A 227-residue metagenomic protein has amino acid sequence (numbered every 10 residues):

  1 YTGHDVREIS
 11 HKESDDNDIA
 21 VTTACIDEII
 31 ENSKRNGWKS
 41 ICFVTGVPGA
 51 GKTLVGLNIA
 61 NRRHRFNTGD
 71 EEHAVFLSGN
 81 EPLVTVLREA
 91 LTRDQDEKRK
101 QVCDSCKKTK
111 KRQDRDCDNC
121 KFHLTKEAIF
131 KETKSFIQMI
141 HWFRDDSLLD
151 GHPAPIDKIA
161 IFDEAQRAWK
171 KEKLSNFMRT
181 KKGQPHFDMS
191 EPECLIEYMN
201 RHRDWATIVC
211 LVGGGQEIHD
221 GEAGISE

Functional and structural regions predicted by a protein language model:
S10-A20, D27-I30, T45-A50, L54-V55 (+6 more regions): Conserved helicase motor core of SF1/SF2 NTP-dependent helicases
E28-I41: Phosphate-binding P-loop
D96, D104, K126-F130, F136 (+1 more regions): Core RecA-like ATPase module of SF1/SF2 helicases and allied nucleic-acid translocases
C103-C106, C117-C120, P153: Disulfide-bonded cysteines in secreted/extracellular proteins and peptides
K110-D116: Charged, low-complexity interaction regions
E127-D150: Short glycine-rich substrate-engagement loop in P-loop NTPases that contacts/grips substrate
P155-D157: A short acidic, Gly/Pro-enriched loop at the edge of an enzyme's catalytic core that lines a small-molecule cofactor
